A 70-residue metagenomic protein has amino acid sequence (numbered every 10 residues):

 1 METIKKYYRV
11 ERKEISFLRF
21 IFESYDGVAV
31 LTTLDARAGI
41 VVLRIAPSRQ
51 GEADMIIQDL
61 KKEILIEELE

Functional and structural regions predicted by a protein language model:
M1-V10: Short glycine-/aliphatic-rich beta-strand segments at the starts of folded cytosolic domains
Y7, I40-V42: Well-ordered beta-strand positions in beta-sheet-rich domains
E11-Y25: Short amphipathic alpha-helix segments
F20, L34, A46: Surface loops and adjacent helix of pleckstrin homology
E23-G27, Q58-L60: Short, solvent-exposed amphipathic alpha-helical segments in soluble enzyme and RNA/protein-processing domains
V28-T32: A short linear hydrophobic-aromatic micro-motif
A36-A38: Short Gly/Ser/Thr- and Asp/Glu-enriched loop/turn motifs at secondary-structure junctions
V42-E70: C-terminal structural segments of small proteins and small subunits
